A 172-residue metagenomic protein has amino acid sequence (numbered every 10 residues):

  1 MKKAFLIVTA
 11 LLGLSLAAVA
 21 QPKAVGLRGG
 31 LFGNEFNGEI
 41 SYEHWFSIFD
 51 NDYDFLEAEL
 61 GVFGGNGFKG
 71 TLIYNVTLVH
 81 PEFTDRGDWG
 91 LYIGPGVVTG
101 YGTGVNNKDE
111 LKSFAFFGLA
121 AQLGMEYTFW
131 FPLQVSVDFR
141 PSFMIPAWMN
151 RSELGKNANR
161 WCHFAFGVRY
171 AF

Functional and structural regions predicted by a protein language model:
M1-P22: Cleavable N-terminal export/targeting peptides
V8, E39, D50, M149-E153: Primarily recognizes Gram-negative and organellar outer-membrane beta-barrels
V19-G70, R169-F172: Short glycine/proline- and aromatic-enriched beta-strand/turn motifs that initiate or cap beta-hairpins
Q21-K23, N34-G38, N66-G70, W89 (+2 more regions): Residues that define the transmembrane beta-barrel architecture of outer-membrane proteins
K23-A24, N106-N107, N150-R151: Extracytoplasmic loops and strand-loop junctions of Gram-negative outer membrane beta-barrel proteins
G33, Y101-T103, F143-A147: Feature marks short, surface-exposed loop/turn motifs that line or immediately flank catalytic pockets and channel
H44-L133: Gram-negative (and chloroplast) outer-membrane scaffold detector with strong preference for beta-barrel transmembrane
W130-F172: Predominantly the C-terminal beta-signal and adjacent terminal strand-loop region of outer-membrane beta-barrel
